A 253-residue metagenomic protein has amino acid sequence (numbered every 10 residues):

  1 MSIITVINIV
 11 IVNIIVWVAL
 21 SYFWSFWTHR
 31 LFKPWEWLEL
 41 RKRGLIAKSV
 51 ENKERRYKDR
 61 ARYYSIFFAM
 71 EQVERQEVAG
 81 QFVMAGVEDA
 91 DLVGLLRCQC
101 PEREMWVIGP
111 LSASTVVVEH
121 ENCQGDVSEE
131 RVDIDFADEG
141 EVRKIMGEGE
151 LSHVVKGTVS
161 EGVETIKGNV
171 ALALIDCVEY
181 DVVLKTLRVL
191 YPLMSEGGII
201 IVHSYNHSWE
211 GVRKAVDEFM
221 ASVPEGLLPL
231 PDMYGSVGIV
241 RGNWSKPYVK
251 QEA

Functional and structural regions predicted by a protein language model:
I3-Y64, F68-V78: Rossmann-like AdoMet
W35-R60, Q76-A253: S-adenosylmethionine/decaboxylated-SAM
